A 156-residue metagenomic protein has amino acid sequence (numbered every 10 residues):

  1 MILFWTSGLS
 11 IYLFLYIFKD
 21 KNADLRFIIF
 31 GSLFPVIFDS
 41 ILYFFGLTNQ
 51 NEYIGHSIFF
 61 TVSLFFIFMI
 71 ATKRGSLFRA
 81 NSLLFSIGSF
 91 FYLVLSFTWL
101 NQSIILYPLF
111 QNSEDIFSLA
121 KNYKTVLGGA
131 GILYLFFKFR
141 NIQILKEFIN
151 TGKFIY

Functional and structural regions predicted by a protein language model:
M1-Y156: N-terminal membrane-targeting hydrophobic helices
